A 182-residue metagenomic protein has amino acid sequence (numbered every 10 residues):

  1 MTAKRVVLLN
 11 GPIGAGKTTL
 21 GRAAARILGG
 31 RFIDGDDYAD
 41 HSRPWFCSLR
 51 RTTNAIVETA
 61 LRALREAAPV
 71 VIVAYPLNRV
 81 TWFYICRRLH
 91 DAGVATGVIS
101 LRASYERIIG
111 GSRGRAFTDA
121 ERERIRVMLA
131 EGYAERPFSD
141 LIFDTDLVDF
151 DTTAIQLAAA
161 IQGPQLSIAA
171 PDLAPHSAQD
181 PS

Functional and structural regions predicted by a protein language model:
M1-K4, L64: Phosphate-binding P-loop
L9: Hydrophobic anchor at the beta1->P-loop junction of P-loop NTPases
I13: The conserved Walker
G16: Conserved glycine(s) of the Walker
T19-E66: Conserved substrate/cofactor phosphate-moiety recognition/catalytic segment in nucleotide-dependent phosphotransferases
A67-V73, G97: Loop/turn-to-beta-strand initiation segments
H90-S112: Conserved phosphate-donor/acceptor-positioning beta-strand/loop module used by diverse small-molecule
G114-Q156, G163-S182: Small-molecule kinase domains that catalyze NTP-dependent phosphoryl transfer to phosphate-bearing small molecules
